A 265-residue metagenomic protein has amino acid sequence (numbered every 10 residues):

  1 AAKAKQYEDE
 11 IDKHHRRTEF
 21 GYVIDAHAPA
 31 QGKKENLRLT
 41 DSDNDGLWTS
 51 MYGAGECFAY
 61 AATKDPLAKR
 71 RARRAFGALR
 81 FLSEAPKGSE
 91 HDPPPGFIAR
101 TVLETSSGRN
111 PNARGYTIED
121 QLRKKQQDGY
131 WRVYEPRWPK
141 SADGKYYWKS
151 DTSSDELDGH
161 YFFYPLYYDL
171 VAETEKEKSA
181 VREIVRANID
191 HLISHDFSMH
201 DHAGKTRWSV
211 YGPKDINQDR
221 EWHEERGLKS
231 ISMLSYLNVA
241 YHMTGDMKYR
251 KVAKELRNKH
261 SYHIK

Functional and structural regions predicted by a protein language model:
K3-K33, A72-E90, E183-H202, K248-K265: Long, well-ordered core segments of solenoidal/helical folds
H15-A30, M51, Y116, Q121-Q126 (+1 more regions): Mature extracytoplasmic or organellar-lumen-exposed domains after removal of signal/transit peptides
R16-L39, G129-Y147: Low-complexity, intrinsically disordered regions in eukaryotic regulatory proteins and secreted peptide precursors
N36-P86: General structural concept
S42-G46, S154, G227: Short, conserved micro-motifs enriched in small and acidic residues
S50-P66, G144, G159-E177, K229-D246: Well-ordered alpha-helical scaffold segments within catalytic/enzyme domains
L67-R226: Extended ligand-binding groove/face enriched in aromatic
M199, R220-K265: Beta-propeller domains
